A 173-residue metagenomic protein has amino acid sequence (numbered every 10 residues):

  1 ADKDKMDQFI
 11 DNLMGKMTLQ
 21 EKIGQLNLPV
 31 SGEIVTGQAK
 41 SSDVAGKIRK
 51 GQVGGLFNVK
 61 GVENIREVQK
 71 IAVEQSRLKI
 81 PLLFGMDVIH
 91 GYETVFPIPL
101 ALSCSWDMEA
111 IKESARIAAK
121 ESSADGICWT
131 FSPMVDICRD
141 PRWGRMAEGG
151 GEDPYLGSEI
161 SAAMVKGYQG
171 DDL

Functional and structural regions predicted by a protein language model:
A1-L173: Glycoside hydrolase catalytic-domain context in secreted enzymes
